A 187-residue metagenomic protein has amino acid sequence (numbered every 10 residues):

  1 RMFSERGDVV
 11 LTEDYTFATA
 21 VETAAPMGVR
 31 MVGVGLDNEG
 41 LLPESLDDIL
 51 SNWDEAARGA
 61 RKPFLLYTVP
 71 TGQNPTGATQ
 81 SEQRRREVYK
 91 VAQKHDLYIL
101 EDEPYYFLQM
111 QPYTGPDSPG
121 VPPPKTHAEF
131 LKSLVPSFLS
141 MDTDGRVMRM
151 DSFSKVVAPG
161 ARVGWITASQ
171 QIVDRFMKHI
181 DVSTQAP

Functional and structural regions predicted by a protein language model:
R1-P187: PLP-dependent class I/II
